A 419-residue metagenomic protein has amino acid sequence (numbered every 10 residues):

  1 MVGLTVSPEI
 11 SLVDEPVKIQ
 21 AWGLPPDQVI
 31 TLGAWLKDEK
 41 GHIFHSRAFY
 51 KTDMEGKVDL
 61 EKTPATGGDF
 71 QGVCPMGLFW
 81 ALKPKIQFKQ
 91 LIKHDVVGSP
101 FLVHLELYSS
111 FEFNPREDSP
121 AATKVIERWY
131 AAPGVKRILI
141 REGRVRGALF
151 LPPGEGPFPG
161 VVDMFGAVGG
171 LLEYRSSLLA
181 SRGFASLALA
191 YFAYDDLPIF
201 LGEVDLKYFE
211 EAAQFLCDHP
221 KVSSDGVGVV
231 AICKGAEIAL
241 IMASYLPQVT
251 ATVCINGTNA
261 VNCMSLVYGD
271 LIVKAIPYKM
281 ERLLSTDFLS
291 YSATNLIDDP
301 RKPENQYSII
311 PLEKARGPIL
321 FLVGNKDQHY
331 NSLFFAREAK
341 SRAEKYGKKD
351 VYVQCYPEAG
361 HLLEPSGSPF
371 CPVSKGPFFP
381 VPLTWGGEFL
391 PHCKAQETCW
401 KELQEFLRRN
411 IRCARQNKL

Functional and structural regions predicted by a protein language model:
V2-L12, V17-Q28, L36, K40-M54 (+1 more regions): N-terminal cap/lid segment of alpha/beta-hydrolase-fold proteins
W22-P25, L139, R146-P159, G166-A167 (+5 more regions): Short beta-strand-to-loop junctions in surface cap/lid or active-site-entrance loops
L32-Q87: Ser/Thr-rich low-complexity repeats and stalk/linker segments
R141, V353-A359, T384-G387: Short glycine-rich catalytic loops that host catalytic nucleophiles or stabilize transition states across multiple
R144-V145, E155-D218, S265-V267, C371-G386: Cap/lid segment of the alpha/beta-hydrolase catalytic domain
G170-Y174, R182, E210-R282, Y291-S308 (+3 more regions): Primarily recognizes the serine-hydrolase "nucleophile elbow" in alpha/beta-hydrolase and SGNH/GDSL folds
L289-L362, A395-E402, L407-L419: Serine-hydrolase catalytic core
E364-P382, H392-C399: Post-His helix in hydrolase/transferase enzymes
